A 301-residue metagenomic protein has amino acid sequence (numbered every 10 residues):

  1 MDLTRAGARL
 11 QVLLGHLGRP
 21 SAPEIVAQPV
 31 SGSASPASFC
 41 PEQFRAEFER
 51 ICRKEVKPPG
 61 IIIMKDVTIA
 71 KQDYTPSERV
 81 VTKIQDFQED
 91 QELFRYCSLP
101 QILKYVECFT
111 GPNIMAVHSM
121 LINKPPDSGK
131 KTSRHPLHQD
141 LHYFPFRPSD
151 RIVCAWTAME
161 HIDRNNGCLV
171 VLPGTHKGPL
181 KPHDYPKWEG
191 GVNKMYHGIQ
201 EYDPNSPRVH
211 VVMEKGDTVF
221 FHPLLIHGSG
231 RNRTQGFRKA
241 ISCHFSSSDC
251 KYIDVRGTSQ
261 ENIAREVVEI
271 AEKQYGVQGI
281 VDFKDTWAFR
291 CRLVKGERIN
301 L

Functional and structural regions predicted by a protein language model:
D2, K57, I61-I62, D184-Y185 (+2 more regions): Non-heme Fe(II)/2-oxoglutarate
D2-L137, L141-F146, D184, R256: Non-heme Fe(II)-dependent double-stranded beta-helix
K65-T68, H135-D140, G191-N205, F237 (+1 more regions): Short, surface-exposed loop/helix-turn segments at secondary-structure junctions that function as lids/hinges flanking
Q91, K104-Y105, L141-P145, T157-E160 (+2 more regions): Short helix-to-loop capping/linker segments positioned immediately adjacent to catalytic or ligand/cofactor-binding
F109, P145-R164, V212-K215, F220 (+1 more regions): Short, conserved beta-strand element in jelly-roll/cupin
L121-G129, H142, S149-D150, A158-R164 (+1 more regions): Short acidic/polar capping segments at secondary-structure boundaries
K124-P126, L172-P179, R238, H244-C250: Short edge-strand/loop segments of extracellular domains
I162-I226: Double-stranded beta-helix
